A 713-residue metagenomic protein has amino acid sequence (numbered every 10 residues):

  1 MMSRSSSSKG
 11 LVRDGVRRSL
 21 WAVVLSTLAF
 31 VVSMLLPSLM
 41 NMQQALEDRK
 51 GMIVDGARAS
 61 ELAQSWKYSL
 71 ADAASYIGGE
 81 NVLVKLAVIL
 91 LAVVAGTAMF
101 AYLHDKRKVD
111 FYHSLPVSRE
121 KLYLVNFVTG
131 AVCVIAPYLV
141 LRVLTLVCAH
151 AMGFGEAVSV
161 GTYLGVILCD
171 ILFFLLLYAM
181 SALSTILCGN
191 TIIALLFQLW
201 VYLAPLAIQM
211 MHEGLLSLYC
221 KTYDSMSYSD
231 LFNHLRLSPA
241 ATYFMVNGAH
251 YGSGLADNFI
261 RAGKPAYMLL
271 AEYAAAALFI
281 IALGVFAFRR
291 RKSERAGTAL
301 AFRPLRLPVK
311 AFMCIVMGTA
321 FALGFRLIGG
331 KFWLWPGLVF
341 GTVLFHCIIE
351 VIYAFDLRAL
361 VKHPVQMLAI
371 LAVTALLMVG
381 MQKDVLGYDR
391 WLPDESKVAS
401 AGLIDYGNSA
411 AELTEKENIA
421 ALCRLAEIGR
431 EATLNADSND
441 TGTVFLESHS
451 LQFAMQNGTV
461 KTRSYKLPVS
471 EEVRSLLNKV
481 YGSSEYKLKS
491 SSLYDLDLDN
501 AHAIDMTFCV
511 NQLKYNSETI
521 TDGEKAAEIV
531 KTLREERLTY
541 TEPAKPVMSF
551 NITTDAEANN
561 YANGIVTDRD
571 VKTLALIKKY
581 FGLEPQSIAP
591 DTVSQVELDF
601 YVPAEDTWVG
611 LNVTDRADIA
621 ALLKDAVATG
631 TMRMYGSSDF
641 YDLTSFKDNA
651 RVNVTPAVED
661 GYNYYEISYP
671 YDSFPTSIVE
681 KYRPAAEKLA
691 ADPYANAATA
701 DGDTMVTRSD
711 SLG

Functional and structural regions predicted by a protein language model:
M1-V24: Aromatic- and glycine-rich beta-strand/loop motifs that create alpha-glucan
R4-S5, M40-S75, L203-A287, K292-A301 (+4 more regions): Terminal transmembrane helical anchor/hairpin motif
R18-A57, L83-V93, W200-L206, C314-M317 (+1 more regions): Hydrophobic alpha-helical transmembrane segments of multi-pass membrane transport/permease proteins
A74-N81, T129-G189, I193, L206-Q209 (+1 more regions): Secretory targeting signals
G79-K108: Long, hydrophobic alpha-helical segments
S118-G130: Membrane-interface alpha-helices at helix entry/exit sites of multi-pass transporters
W335-A372: Cytosolic-side transmembrane helix boundary signature
V361-G713: Function-determining sites in protein domains
